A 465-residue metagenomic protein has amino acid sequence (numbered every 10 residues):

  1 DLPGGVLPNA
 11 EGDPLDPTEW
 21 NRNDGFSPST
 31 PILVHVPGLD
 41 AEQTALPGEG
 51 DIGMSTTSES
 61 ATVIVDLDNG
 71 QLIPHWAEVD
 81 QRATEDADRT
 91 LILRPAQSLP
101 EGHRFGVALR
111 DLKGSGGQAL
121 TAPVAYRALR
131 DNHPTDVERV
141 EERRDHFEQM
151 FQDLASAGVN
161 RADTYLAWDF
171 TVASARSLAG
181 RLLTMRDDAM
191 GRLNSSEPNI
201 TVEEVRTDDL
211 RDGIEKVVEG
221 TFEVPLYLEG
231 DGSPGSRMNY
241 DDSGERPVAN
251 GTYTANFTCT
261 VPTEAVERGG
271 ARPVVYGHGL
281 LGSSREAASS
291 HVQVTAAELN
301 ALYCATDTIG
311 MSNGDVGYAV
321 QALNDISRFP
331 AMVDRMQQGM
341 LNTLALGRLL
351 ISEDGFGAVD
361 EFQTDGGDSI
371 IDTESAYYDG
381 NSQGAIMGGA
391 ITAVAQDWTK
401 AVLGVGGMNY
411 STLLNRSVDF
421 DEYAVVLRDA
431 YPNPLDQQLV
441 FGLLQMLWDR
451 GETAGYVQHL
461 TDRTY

Functional and structural regions predicted by a protein language model:
D1-P225, E229-S233: Acidic, low-complexity Ser/Thr/Gly/Pro-rich repeat segments typical of extracellular/periplasmic and surface-exposed
A41-E42, S177, P225-Y227, G279-S283 (+3 more regions): Solvent-exposed loop/turn segments at secondary-structure junctions within structured extracellular/periplasmic domains
A83-R110, G114-S115, N250-V292: A conserved hydrophobic secondary-structure block that centers on an alpha-helix together with its immediately flanking
G230-A255, V266-T364: Cap/lid segment of the alpha/beta-hydrolase catalytic domain
G269-P273, L299-L302, T373-S375, Q396-K400 (+1 more regions): Loop/turn elements at helix/coil->beta-strand transitions in domains of secreted/extracellular proteins
G282, S327-Q338, D379, L435 (+3 more regions): Alpha-helix capping and helix-loop boundary segments enriched in small/acidic/polar residues
F356-N415: Primarily recognizes the serine-hydrolase "nucleophile elbow" in alpha/beta-hydrolase and SGNH/GDSL folds
G406-Y465: The feature captures the conserved acid-bearing segment of alpha/beta-hydrolase catalytic domains
